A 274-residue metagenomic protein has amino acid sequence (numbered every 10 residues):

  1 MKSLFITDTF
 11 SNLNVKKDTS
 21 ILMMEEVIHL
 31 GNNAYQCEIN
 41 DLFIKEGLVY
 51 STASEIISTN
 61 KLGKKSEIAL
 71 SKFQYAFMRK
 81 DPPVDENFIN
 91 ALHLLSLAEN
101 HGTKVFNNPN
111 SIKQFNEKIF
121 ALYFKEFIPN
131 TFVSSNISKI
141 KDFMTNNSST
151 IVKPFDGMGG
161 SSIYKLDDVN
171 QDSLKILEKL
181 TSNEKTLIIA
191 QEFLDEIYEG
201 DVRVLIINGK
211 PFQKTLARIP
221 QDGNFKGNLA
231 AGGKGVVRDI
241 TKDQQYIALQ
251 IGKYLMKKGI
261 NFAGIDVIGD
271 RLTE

Functional and structural regions predicted by a protein language model:
M1-L4: Extreme N-terminal starter segment of soluble prokaryotic enzymes
F10, P82-P83, N110-Q114, S135-I140 (+3 more regions): Short acidic/polar capping segments at secondary-structure boundaries
S11-V133: Conserved N-proximal alpha/beta basic substrate-recognition cap immediately N-terminal to, or forming the N-lobe
P109-K113, R218-Q221, I268-D270: Short glycine-enriched loops at secondary-structure junctions
E126-S148: Rossmann-like NAD(P)H-binding beta-loop-alpha module
S138, T145-S149, G159-I247, L255: Phosphate-binding site of ATP-dependent enzymes
K253-E274: Conserved metal-phosphate-binding beta-hairpin within the catalytic cores of diverse ATP-dependent phosphoryl-transfer
